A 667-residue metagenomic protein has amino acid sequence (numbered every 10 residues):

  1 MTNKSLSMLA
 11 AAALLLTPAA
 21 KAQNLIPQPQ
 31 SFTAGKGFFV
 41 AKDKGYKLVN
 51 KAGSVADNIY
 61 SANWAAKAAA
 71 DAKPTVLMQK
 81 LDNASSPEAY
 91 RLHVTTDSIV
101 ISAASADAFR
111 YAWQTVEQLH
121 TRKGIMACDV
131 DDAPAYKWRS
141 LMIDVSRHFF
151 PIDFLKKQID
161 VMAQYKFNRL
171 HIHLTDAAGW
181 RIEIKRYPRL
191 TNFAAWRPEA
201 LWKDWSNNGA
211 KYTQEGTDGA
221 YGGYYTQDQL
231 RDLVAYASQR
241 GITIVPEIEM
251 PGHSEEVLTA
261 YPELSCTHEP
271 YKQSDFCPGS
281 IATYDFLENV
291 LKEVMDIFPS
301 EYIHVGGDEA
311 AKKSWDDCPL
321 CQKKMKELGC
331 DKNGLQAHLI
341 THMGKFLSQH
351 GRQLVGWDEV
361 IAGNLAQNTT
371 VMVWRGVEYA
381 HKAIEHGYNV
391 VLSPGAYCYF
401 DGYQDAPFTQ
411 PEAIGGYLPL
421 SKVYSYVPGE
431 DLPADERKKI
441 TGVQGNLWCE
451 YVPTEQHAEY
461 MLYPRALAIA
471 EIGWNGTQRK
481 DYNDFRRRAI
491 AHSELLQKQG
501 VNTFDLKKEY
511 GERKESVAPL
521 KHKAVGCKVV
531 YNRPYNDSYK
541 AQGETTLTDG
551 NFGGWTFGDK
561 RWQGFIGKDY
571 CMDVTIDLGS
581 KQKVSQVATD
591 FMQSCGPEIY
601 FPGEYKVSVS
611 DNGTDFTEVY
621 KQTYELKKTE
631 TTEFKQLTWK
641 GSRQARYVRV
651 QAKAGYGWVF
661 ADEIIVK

Functional and structural regions predicted by a protein language model:
T2, A11-A12, A19-K137, S348 (+5 more regions): Acidic, contiguous N-terminal accessory segments
S85-Y284, V290-Y302, H342, F346 (+1 more regions): Feature activates predominantly on carbohydrate-active enzymes
V257, E263-Q367, W374-H381: Active-site neighborhood of glycoside hydrolase catalytic domains
L354-E359, N364-Q367, R375-P519: Flexible, acidic glycine-rich loops studded with aromatic residues
E512-K581, M592-F601, D615, V619-T631 (+1 more regions): Disordered, acidic Ser/Thr/Pro-rich linker "stalks" and the adjacent N-terminal cap of the next globular domain
Q651-G657: Short beta-strand-plus-loop segments that form exposed binding edges in beta-rich domains
G657-K667: Exposed low-complexity, polar/acidic, P/S/T/G-rich flexible segments that act as propeptides, protease-susceptible
